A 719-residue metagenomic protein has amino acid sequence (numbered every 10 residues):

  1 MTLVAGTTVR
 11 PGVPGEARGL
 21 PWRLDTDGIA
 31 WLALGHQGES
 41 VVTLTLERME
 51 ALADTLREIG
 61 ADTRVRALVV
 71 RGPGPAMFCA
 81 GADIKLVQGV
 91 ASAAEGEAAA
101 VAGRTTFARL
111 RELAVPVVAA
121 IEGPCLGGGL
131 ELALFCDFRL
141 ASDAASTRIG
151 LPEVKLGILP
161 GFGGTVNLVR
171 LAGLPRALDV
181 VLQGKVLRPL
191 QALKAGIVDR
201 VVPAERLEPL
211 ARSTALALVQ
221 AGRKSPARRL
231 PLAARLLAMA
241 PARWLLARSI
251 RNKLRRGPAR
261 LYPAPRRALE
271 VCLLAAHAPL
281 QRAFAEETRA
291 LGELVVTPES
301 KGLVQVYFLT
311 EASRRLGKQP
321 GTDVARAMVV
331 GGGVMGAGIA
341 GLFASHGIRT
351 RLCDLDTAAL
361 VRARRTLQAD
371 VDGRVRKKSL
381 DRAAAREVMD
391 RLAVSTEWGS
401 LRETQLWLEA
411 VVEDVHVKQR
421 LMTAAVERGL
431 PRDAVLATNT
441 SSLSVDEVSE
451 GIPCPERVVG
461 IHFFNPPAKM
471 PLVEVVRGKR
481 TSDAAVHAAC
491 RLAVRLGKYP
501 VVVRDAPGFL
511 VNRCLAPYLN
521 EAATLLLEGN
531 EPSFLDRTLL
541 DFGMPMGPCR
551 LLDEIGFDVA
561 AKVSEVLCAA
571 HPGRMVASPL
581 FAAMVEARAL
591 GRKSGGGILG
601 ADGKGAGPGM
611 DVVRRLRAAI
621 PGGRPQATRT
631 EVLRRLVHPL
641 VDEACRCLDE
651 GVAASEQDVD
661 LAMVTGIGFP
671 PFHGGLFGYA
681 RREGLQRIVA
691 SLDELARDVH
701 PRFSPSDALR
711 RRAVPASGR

Functional and structural regions predicted by a protein language model:
M1-R71, A108: Conserved CoA-thioester-binding segment of acyl-CoA-metabolizing enzymes
R10-P11, G15-A17, R23-D25, G35-Q37 (+6 more regions): N-terminal glycine-rich phosphate-binding loop for ADP-containing cofactors
L32, A51-L52, V70, D83 (+4 more regions): Terminal peptide-recognition signature
V41-T45, E122, N439: Amphipathic alpha-helical repeat scaffolds
A53-G60, R111, A344, V426 (+1 more regions): A structural alpha-helix within SAM-dependent methyltransferase catalytic domains
R64-R66, V115, A434: Short, well-ordered coil/turn segments that N-cap beta-strands
G72-T106, C125, K155-I158: Glycine- (often His-adjacent) and acidic-residue-rich active-site loop that binds/positions the CoA thioester
R104, R109-L156, P160, V334 (+1 more regions): Glycine-rich beta-to-alpha active-site loop
